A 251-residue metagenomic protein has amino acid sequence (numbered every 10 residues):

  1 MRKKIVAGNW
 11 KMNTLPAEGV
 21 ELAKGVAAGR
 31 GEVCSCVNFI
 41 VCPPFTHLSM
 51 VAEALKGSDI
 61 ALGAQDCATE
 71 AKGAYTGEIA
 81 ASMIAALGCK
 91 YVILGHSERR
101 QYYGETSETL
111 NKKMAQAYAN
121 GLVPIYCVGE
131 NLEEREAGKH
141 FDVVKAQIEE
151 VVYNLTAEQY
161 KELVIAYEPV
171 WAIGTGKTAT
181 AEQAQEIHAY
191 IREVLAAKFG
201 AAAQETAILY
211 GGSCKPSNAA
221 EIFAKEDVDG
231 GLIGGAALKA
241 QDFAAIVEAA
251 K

Functional and structural regions predicted by a protein language model:
M1-K251: Active-site loop-to-helix "anion-binding N-cap" substructures in soluble metabolic enzymes
